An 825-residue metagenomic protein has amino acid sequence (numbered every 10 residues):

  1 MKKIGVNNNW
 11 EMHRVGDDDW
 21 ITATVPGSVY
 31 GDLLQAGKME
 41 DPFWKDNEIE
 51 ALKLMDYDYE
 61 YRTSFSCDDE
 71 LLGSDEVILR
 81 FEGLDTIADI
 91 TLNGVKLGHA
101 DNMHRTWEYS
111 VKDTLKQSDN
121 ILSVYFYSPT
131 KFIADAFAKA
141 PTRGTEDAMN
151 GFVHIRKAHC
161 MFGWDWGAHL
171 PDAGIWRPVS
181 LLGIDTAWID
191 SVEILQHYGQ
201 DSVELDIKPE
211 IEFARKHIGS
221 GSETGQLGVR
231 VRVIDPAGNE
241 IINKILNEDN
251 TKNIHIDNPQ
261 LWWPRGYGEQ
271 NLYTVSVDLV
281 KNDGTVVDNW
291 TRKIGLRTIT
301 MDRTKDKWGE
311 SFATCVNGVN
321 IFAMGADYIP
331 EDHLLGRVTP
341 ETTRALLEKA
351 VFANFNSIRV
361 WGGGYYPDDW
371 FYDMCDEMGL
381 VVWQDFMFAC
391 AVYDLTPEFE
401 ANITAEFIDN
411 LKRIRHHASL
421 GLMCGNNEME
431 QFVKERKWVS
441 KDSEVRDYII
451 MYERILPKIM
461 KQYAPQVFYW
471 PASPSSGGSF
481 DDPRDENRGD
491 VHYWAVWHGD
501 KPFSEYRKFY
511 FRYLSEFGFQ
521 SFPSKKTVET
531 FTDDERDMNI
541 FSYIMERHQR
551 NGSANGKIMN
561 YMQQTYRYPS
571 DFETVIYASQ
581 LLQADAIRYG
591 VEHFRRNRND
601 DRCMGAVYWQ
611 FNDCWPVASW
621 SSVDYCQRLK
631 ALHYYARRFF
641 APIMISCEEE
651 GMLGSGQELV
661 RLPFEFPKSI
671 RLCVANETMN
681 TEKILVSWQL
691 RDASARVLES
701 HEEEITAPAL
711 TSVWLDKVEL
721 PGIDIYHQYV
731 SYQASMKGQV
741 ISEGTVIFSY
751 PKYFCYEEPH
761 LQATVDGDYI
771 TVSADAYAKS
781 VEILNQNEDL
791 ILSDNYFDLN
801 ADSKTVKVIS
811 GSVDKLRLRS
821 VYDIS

Functional and structural regions predicted by a protein language model:
M1-S357, N487, C603, R628 (+1 more regions): Secreted/periplasmic carbohydrate-active enzymes, especially glycoside hydrolases
R14-D18, T24, S28, C160 (+6 more regions): Substrate-binding clefts and catalytic carboxylate motifs of secreted carbohydrate-active enzymes
Y57, T342, N402-E406, D447-Y452 (+3 more regions): Soluble or luminal CAZymes and related metallo-dependent hydrolases
E82, V95, W361, M387 (+2 more regions): Anionic group-transfer/hydrolysis microenvironments
V95, F137-K139, Y372-M374, P397-E398 (+5 more regions): Short, glycine/charged-enriched secondary-structure capping and boundary segments
H104-R105, Y125, T130-I133, D147 (+6 more regions): Active-site mouth of glycoside hydrolases
Y109, R143-E146, F162, W263 (+4 more regions): Active-site oxyanion-binding pockets that recognize sulfate/phosphate
